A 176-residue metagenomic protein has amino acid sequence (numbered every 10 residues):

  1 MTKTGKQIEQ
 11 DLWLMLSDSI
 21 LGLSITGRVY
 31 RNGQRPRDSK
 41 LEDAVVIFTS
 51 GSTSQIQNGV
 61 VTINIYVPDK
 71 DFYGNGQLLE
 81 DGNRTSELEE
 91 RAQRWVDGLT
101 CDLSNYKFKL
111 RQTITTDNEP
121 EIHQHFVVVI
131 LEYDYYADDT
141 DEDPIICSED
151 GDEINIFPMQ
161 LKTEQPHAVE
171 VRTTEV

Functional and structural regions predicted by a protein language model:
M1-I25, I47-V176: Charged, amphipathic alpha-helical segments and their flanking helix caps
R28-K40: Short acidic low-complexity segments
D38-F48: A short, hydrophobic beta-strand-centered structural micro-motif
